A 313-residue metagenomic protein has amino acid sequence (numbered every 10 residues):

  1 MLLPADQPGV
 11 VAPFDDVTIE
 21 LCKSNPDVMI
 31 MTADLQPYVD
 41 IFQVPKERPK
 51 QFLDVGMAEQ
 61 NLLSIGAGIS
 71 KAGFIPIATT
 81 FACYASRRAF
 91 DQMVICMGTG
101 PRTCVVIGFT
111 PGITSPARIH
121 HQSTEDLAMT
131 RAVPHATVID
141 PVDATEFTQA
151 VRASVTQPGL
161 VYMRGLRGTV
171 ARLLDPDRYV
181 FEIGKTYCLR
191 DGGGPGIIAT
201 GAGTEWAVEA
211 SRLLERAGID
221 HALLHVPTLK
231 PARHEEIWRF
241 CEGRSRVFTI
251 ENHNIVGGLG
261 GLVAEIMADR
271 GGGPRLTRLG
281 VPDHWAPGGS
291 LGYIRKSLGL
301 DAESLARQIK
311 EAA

Functional and structural regions predicted by a protein language model:
M1-R164, T169-V170, V180: Thiamine diphosphate
A12, S24-D27, T32, P37-K46 (+2 more regions): Thiamine diphosphate
